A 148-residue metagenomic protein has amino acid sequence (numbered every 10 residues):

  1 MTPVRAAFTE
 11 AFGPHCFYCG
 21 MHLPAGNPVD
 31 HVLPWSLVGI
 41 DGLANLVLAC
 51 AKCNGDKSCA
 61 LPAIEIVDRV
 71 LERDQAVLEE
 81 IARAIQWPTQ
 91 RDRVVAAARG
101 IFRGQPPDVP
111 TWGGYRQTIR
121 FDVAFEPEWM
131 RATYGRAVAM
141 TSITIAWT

Functional and structural regions predicted by a protein language model:
M1, F17, H31, Q86-W87: Sparse, context-dependent recognition of short Cys/His-centered cofactor- or disulfide-binding micro-motifs
M1-H15, I40: Short, charged surface segments at domain edges that flank catalytic/cofactor-binding sites
R5, V47, A51-N54: Generic hydrophobic alpha-helical scaffold/packing signal
Y18-L48, K57-R73: Histidine-centered nuclease catalytic patch
L61-T148: Extended charged
